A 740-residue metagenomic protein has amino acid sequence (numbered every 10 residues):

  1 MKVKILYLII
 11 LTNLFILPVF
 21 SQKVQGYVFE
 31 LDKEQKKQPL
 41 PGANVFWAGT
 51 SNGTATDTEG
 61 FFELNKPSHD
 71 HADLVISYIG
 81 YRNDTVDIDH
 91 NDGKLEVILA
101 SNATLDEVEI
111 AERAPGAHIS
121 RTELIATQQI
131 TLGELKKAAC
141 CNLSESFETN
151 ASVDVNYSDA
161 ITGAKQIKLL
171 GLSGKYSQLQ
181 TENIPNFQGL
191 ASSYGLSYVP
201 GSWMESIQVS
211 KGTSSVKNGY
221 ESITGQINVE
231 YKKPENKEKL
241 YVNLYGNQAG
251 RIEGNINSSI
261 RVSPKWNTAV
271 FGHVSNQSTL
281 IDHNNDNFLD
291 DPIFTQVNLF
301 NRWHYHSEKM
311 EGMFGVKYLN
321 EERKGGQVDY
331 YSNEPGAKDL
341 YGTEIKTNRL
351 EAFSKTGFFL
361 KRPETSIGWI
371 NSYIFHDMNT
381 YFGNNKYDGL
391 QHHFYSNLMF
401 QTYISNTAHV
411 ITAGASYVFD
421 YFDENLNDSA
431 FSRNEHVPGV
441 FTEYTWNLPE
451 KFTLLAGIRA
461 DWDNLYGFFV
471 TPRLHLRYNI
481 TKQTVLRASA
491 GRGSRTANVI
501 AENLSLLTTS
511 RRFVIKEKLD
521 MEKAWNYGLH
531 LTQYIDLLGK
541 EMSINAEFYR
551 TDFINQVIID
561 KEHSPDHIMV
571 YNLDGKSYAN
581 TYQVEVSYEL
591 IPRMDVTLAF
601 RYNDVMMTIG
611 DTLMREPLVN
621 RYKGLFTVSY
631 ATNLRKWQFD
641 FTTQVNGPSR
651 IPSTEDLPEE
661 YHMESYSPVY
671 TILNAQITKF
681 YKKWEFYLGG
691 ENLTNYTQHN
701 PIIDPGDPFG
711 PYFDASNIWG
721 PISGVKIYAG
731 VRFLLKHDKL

Functional and structural regions predicted by a protein language model:
D32-K36, P41-A48, S77-Y81, N91-K136 (+3 more regions): Short, acidic, small-residue-rich periplasmic hinge/interaction motif at the N-terminus of Gram-negative outer-membrane
F62-N65, I184-K211, L299, K516: Short acidic/polar hinge/loop motifs at secondary-structure boundaries that mediate gating or recognition
D92-I98, L143-S146, K165-K168, G195-P200 (+4 more regions): N-terminal periplasmic accessory domains that precede and gate Gram-negative outer-membrane beta-barrel machines
S144-P185: Extracytoplasmic beta-strand/coil segments of soluble accessory domains associated with Gram-negative outer-membrane
Q277-N298, H306-I367, Y373-Q391: Flexible loop and strand-edge segments within Gram-negative outer membrane beta-barrel domains
G368-T380, N479, R487, D520-N572 (+1 more regions): Membrane-embedded beta-barrel scaffold of Gram-negative outer-membrane proteins
N447-P449, F548-D552, N572-T654, R732-K739: Gram-negative outer-membrane beta-barrel transporters
S494-R495, V596, V645-T654, T678-L740: C-terminal beta-signal and adjacent terminal beta-strands/loops of Gram-negative outer-membrane beta-barrel proteins
